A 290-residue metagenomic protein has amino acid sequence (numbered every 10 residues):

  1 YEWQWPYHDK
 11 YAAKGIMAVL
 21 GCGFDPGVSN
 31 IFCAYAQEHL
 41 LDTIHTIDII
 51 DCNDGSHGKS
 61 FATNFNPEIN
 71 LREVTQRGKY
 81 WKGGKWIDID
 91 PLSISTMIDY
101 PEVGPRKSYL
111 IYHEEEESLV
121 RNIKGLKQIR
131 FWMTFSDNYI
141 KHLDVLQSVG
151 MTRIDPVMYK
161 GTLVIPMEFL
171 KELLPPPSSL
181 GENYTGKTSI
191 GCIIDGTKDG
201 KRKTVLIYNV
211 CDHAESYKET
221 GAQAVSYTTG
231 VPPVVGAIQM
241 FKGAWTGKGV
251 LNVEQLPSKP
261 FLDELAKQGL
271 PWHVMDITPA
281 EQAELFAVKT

Functional and structural regions predicted by a protein language model:
Y1-M17: Rossmann-fold NAD(P)-binding glycine/threonine-rich loop
Y1-Q4, D25-V28, I50, D54-H57: Short gly/pro/ser/thr-enriched loop/turn and capping motifs at secondary-structure boundaries
E2, P6, G27-I31, E114 (+1 more regions): Generic alpha-helix structural propensity
W5-K10, I31-L41: Active-site Tyr-X1-5-Lys
A18-L20, I49: General beta-strand structural signal in soluble alpha/beta enzymes
C22-F32, Q37, P232, G236: Short alpha-helices
H39-T290: C-terminal catalytic/substrate-binding lobe primarily of soluble NAD(P)-dependent oxidoreductases
